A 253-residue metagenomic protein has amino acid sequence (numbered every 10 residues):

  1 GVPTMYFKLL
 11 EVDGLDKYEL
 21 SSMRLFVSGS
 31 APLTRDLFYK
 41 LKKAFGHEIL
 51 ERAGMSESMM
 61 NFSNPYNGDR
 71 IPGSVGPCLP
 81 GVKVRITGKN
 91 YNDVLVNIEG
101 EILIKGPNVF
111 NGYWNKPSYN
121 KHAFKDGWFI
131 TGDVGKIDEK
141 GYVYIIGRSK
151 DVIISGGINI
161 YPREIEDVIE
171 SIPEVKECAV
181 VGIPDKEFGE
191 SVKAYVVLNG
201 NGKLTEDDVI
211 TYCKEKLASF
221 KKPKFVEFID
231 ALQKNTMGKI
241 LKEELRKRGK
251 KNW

Functional and structural regions predicted by a protein language model:
G1, L10-I71, K83, N90-Y91: Gly/Ser/Thr-rich phosphate-binding loop
V2, V12, G106, N111-G112 (+4 more regions): AMP-binding/adenylate-forming catalytic core of the ANL superfamily
L20-M23, L79-V82, V175, P223: Core-facing hydrophobic residues within beta-strands of well-ordered domains
S30, G54, G76, D133 (+1 more regions): Active-site glycine-centered loops adjacent to acidic/histidine catalytic or metal-binding residues that shape
L50-E57, G76-C78, V181-P184, E227: Beta-strand->loop->alpha-helix junctions that form or flank phosphate-binding loops in nucleotide-handling enzymes
D69, G73-L79, A123-G127: Short Gly/Pro-enriched turn/cap motifs at secondary-structure boundaries
P77-G81, N90-H122, I160: Conserved ATP/PPi-binding loop(s) of AMP-dependent carboxylate-activating enzymes
R248-W253: Acidic/polar alpha-helix N-cap and adjacent early helical turns within long charge-rich amphipathic helices/linkers
